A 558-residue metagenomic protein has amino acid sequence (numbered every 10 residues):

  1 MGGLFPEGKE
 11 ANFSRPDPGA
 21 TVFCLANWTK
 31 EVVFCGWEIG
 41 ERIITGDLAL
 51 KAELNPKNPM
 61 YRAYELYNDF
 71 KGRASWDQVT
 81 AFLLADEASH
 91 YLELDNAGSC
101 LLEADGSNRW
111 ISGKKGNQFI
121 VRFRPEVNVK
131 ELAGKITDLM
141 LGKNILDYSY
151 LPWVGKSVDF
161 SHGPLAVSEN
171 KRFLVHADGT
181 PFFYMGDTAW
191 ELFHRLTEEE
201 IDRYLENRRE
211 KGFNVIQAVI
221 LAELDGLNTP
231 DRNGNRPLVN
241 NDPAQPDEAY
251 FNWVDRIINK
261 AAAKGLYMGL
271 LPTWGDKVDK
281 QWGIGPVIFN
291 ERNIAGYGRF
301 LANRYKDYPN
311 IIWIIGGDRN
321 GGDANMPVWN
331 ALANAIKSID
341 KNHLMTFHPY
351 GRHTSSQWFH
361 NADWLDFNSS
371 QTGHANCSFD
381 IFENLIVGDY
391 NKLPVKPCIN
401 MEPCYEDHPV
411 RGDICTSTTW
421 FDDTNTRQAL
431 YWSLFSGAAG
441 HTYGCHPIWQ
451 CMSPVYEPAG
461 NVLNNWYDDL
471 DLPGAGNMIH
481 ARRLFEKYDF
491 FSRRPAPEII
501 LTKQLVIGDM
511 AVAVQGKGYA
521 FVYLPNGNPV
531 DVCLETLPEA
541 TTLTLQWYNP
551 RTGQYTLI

Functional and structural regions predicted by a protein language model:
M1-E10: Class I SAM-dependent methyltransferase SAM-binding "motif I" and its flanking Rossmann-like core
N12-G19, F23-A26, K30-P152: Conformational coupling and interaction surfaces
S107, T180, G553-Q554: Residue-level signal for well-ordered, solvent-exposed loop/turn and beta-edge residues enriched in charged/polar side
W153-G155, P397, E406-H408, D422-I558: Aromatic- and carboxylate-lined catalytic core of secreted/periplasmic carbohydrate-active enzymes
W153-P164: N-terminal pre-domain segments of enzymes
V167-F379: Active-site mouth of glycoside hydrolases
N310, G316-D468: Extracellular glycoside hydrolase catalytic/binding regions
